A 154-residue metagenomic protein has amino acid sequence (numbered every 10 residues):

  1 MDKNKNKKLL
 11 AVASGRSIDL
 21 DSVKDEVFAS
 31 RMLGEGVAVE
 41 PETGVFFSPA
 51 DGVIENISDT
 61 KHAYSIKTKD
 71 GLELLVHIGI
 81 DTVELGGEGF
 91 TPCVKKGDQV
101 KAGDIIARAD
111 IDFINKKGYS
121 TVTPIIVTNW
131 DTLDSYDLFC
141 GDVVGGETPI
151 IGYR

Functional and structural regions predicted by a protein language model:
M1-R154: Contiguous, well-folded functional domains in the mature portion of proteins
